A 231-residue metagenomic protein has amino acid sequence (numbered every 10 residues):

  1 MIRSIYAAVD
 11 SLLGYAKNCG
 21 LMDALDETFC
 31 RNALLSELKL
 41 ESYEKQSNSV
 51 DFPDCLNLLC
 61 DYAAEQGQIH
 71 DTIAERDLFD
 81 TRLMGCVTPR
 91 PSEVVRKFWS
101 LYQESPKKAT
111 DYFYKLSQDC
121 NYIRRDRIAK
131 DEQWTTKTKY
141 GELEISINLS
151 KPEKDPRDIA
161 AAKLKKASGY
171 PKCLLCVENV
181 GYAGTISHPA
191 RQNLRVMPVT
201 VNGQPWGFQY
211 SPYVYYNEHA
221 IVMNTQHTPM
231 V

Functional and structural regions predicted by a protein language model:
M1-M230: Active-site microenvironments that recognize anionic phosphate/pyrophosphate groups
